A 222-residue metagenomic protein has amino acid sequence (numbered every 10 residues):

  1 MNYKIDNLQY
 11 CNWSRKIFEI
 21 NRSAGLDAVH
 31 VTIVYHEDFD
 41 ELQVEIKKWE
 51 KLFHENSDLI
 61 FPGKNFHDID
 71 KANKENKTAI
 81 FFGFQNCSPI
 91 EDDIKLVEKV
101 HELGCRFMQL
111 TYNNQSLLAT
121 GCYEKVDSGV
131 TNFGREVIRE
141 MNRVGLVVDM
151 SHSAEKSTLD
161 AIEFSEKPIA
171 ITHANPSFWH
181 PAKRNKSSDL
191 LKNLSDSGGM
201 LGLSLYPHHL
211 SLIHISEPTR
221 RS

Functional and structural regions predicted by a protein language model:
M1-S211: Extended, charged catalytic domains and RNA/DNA-binding interfaces, predominantly in divalent-metal-using enzymes
I213-S222: Single conserved hydrophobic/aromatic residue that forms the stacking wall/gate of nucleotide- or nucleobase-binding
